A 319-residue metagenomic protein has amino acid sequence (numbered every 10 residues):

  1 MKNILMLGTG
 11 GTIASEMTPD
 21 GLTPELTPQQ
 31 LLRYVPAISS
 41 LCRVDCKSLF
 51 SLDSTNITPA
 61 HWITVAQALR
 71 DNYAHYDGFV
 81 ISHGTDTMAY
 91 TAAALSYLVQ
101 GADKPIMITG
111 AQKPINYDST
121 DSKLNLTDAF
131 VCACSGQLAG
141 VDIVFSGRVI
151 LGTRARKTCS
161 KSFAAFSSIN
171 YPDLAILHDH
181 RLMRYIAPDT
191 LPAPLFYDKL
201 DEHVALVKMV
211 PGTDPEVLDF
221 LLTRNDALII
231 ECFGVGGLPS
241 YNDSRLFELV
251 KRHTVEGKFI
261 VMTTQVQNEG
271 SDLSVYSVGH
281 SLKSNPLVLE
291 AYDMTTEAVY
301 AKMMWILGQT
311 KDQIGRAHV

Functional and structural regions predicted by a protein language model:
M1-R70, K251, N268: ATP/NTP phosphate-donor binding region
K2, L7-G11, T27-I38, L151-V235 (+1 more regions): Accessory alpha-helical/coil subdomains and C-terminal extensions that flank or cap enzyme catalytic cores
C46, N268-Q309: Interaction/scaffold regions that mediate signaling and macromolecular assembly across diverse proteins
S82-K104, S240-L249, V278: Short Gly/Thr/Asp-enriched flexible loops that form oxyanion-binding sites at enzyme active sites
A92-K123, F130-G136, H253-T264: Short, acidic/small-residue loops that bind anionic groups at enzyme active sites
I108-H178: Internal gly/pro-rich beta-alpha loop/helix module that stabilizes soluble enzyme cofactors or their anionic handles
V235-D272: CN hydrolase (nitrilase-like) catalytic-core segments centered on the catalytic cysteine and neighboring Lys/Glu
A317-V319: Conserved small/polar residues in nucleotide/adenosyl-binding loops
